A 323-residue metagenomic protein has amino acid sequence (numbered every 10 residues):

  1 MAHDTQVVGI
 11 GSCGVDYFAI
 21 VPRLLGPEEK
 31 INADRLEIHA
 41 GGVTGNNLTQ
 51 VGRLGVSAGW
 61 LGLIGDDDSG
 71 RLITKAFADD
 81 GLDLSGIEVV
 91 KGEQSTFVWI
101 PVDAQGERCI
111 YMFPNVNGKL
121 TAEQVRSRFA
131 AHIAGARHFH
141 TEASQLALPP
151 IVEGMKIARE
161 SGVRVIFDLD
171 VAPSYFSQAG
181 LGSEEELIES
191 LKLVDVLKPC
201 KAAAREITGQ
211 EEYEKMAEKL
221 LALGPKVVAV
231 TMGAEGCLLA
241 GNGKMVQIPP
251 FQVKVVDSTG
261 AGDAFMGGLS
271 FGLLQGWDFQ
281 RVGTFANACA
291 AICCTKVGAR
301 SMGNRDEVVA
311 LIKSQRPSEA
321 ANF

Functional and structural regions predicted by a protein language model:
M1-L63, D68-D79, K254-V256, F323: Glycine-rich phosphate/adenosyl-contacting loop at the front of the ribokinase-like
M1-V8, N32, K156-E160, Q210-F323: Conserved phosphate-binding/catalytic region of the ribokinase-like
Q6, V98, R164, V196 (+1 more regions): Proline-centered loop/turn at the N-terminus of a beta-strand
T49, F97-P101, C109, G236-L239: Short beta-strand scaffold segments in enzyme catalytic cores
A58, L84, V165-F167: Hydrophobic beta-strand scaffold residues
A76, D80-E93: A glycine-rich helix N-cap at a beta->alpha junction
V89-V90, I100-P149: Conserved phosphate-binding/catalytic loop of the ribokinase/pfkB sugar-kinase fold
H138-E218, E235-C237: Conserved beta-alpha-beta core of the PfkB/ribokinase-like small-molecule kinase fold
